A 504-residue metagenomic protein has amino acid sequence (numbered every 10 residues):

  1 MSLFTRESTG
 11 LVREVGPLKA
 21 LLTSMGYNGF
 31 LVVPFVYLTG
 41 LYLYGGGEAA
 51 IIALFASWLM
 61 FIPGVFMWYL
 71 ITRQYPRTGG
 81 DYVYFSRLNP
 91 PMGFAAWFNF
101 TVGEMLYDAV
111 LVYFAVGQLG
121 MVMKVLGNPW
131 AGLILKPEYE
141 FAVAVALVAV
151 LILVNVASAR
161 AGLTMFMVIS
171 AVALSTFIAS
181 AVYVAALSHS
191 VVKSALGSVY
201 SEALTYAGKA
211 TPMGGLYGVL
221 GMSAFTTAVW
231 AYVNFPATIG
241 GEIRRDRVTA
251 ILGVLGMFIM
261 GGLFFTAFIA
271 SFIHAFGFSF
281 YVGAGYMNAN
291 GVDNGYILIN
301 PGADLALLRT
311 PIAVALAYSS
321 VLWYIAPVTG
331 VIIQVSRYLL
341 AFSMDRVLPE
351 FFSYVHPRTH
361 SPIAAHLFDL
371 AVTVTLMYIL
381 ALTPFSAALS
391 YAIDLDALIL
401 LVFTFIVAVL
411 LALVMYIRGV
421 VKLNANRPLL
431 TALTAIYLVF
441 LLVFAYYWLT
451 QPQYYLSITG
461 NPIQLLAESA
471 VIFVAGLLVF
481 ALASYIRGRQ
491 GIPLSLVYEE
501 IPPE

Functional and structural regions predicted by a protein language model:
M1-I51, F61-F66, A203-K209, S484-E504: Membrane-interface "cap" regions at the ends of multi-pass membrane proteins
M1-P17, A210, A408-L433, P452-E504: Terminal cytosolic tails of multi-pass membrane transporters, especially the segment immediately following the final
L11, L135, M167-V314, L456: Helix-loop-helix junctions that connect adjacent transmembrane segments in multi-pass membrane transporters
G40-L54, K124-E138, A159-I169, L376-I406 (+2 more regions): Transmembrane helix-loop boundary segments of multi-pass membrane transporters
I62-V148, L153, Y324-Y338, A388 (+2 more regions): Hydrophobic transmembrane alpha-helices that form the core helical bundles of multi-pass secondary transporters
V83-N89, G253-T329, P349-D396: TM-loop-TM module centered on a large, flexible mid-protein loop between adjacent transmembrane helices in multi-pass
N99-G117, F235-I239, L307-E350, T404-L411: Membrane-helix boundary/coupling elements in multi-pass transport proteins
F141-Y200, A231, G253-I259, I393-I406 (+2 more regions): Membrane-interface loop-to-helix entry segments
